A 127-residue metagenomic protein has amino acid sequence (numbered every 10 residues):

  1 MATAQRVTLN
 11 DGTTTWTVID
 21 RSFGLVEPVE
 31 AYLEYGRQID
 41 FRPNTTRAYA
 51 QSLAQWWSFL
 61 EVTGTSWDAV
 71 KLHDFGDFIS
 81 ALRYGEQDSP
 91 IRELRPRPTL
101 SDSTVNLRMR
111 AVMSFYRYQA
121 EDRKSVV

Functional and structural regions predicted by a protein language model:
A2-I39: N-terminal DNA-binding module of tyrosine recombinases/phage integrases
T17, N44-T46: A generic short-segment signal for beta-strand/edge and adjacent turn/coil regions
E30-N44, A54-V127: N-terminal core-binding DNA-recognition domain of tyrosine recombinases/integrases
